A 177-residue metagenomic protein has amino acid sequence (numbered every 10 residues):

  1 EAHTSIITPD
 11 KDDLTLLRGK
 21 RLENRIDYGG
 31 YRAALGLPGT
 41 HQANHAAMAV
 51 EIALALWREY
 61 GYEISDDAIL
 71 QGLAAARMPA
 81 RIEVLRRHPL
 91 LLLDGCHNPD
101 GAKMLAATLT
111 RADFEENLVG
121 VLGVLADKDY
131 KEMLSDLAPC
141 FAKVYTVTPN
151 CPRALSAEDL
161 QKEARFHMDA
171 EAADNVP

Functional and structural regions predicted by a protein language model:
E1-R32: Extended acidic/charged loop-beta regions that coordinate divalent cations and stabilize anionic phosphate/carboxylate
H3, R111-A112, K162-H167: Short helix-loop-beta junction
T4-P9, E83, L92, E171-A173: General small-molecule cofactor/ligand-binding pocket signal
T8-D10, K20, G39, S65 (+1 more regions): Alpha-helix initiation/capping motif
K11-D13, L122-V124, T148-R153: Short, acidic/turn-prone active-site loops that include or flank metal/cofactor- and phosphate-binding residues
D12, L70, V176: Residue-level "edge-of-site" marker
R21-R25, L90-L92, P99, L134-P177: C-terminal helical cap/extension that packs against the catalytic core of soluble nucleotide-cofactor enzymes
G29-K143: Nucleotide phosphate-binding/pyrophosphate-handling subdomain across enzymes that bind or process nucleotide phosphates
